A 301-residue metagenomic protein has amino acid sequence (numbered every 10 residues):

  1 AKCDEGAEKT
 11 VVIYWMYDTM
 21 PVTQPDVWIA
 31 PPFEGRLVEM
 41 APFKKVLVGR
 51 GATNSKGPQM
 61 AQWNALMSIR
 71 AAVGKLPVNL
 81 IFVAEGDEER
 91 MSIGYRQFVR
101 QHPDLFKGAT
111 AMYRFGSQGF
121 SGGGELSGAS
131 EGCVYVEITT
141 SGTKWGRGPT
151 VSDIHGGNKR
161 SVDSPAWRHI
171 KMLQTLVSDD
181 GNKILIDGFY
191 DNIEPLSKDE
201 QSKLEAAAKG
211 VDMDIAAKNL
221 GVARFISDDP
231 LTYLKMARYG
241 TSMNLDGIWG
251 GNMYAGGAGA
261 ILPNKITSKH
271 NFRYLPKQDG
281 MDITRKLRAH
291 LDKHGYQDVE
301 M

Functional and structural regions predicted by a protein language model:
A1-A52, I69-V78, H270: Acidic/His- and Gly-rich active-site-bordering loop/insert found across diverse amide/peptide-bond hydrolases
A1-K2, G157-R160, T267-L275: Short, well-ordered beta-strand elements within core beta-sheets of diverse protein domains
D18, D87, Q118-F120, T143-W145 (+2 more regions): Short, glycine-/Ser/Thr-/acidic-enriched flexible segments
V27, G74, S127-C133, A237 (+1 more regions): Short glycine/proline-enriched loop/turn "hinge" motifs that connect secondary-structure elements and lie
F43-E131: Acidic/histidine-rich catalytic neighborhood of metal-dependent amide-processing enzymes
L105, G128-Y135, W145-M253, K277-D298: Acidic-enriched catalytic cores of C-N bond-cleaving enzymes acting on peptides and small amides
V136-S141, N264-F272: Oligomerization/assembly interface segments of phage tail-like spikes and tubes
V162, A255-N264: Short, solvent-exposed beta-strand/turn "edge" segments of beta-rich domains on protein surfaces
